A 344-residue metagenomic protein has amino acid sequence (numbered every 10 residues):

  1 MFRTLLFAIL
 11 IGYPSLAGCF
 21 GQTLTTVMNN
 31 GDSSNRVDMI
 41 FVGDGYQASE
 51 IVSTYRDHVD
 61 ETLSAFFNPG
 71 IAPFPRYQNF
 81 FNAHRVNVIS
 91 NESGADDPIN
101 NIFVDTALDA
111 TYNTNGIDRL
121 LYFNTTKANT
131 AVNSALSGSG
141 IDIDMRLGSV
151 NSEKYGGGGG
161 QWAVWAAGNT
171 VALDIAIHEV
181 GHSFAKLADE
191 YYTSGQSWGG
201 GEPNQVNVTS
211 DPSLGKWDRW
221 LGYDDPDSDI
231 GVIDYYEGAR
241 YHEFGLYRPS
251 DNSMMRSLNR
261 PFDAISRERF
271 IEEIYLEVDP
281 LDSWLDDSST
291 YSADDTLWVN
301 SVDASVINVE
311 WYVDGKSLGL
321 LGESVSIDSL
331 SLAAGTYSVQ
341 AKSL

Functional and structural regions predicted by a protein language model:
M1-G18: Secretory targeting signatures
C19-A135: Propeptide-to-catalytic entry region of secreted or membrane-anchored zinc metalloproteases
V27, A188-S326, S338-L344: Replace "(M1/M4/M9/M12/WLM)" with "(e.g., M1/M4/M8/M9/M12/M26/WLM)" and add "not limited to" to clarify scope
V42-Y46, V86-I89, G148-E153, K186-A188 (+1 more regions): Active-site-proximal beta-strand/loop segments in catalytic clefts of secreted hydrolases
E50-R56, G156-I177: Short pre-active-site segment immediately N-terminal to the catalytic Zn-binding motif
G94-D97, A128-A166: Catalytic zinc-binding patch centered on the HExxH motif and its immediate surroundings that defines zinc-dependent
L173-E190: Active-site recognition of the HExxH zinc-binding catalytic motif
S329-T336: Surface-exposed, short loops/turns at beta-strand junctions within beta-sandwich domains
